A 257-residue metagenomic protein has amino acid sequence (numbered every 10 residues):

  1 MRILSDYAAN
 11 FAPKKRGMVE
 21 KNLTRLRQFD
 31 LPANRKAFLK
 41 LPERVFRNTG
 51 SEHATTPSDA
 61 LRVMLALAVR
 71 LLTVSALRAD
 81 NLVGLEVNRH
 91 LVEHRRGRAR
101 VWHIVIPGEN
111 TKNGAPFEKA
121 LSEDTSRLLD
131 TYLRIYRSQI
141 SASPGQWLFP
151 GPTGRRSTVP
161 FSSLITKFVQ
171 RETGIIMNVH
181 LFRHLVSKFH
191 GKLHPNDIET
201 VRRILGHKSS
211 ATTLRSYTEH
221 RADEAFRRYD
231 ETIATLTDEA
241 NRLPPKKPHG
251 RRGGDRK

Functional and structural regions predicted by a protein language model:
M1-E52, N110, G151-P152: Flexible interdomain linker/hinge and immediately adjacent N-terminus of the catalytic tyrosine-recombinase domain
S5-N10, E43-T49, G84-L128: Conserved tyrosine-mediated DNA breakage-rejoining catalytic core shared by Y-recombinases
P32-D80: Basic, Lys/Arg- and aromatic-enriched nucleic-acid-binding interface segment
R70, L181-K208, S216: C-terminal catalytic core of tyrosine-transesterase DNA break-rejoin enzymes
N81-G84, V201: Alpha-helix N-cap/helix-start motif at helix boundaries, enriched for small hydrophobics
S122-I176, H180-L181: Active-site/catalytic core of tyrosine-dependent DNA strand-transfer enzymes
K192, L205-T237: Catalytic-site neighborhood detector that most strongly recognizes the C-terminal catalytic loop/helix of tyrosine
E224, E231-K257: C-terminal secondary-structure termini that scaffold catalytic or DNA-interacting sites
